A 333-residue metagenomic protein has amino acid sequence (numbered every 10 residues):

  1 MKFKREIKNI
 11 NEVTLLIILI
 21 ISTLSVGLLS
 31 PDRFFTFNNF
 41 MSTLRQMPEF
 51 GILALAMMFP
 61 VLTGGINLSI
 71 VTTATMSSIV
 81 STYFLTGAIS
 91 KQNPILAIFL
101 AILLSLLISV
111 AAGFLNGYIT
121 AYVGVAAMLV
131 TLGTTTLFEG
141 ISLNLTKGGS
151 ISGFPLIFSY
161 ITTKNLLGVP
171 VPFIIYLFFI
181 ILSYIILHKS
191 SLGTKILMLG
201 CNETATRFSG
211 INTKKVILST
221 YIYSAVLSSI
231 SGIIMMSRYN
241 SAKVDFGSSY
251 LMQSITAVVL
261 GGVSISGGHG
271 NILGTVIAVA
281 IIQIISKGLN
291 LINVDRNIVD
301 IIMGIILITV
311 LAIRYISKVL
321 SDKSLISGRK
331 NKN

Functional and structural regions predicted by a protein language model:
M1-A54, S90-L100, I211, K332-N333: Membrane-interfacial amphipathic/re-entrant helices at transmembrane-helix boundaries
M1-L19, L24, F208-K215, L289-N333: Cytosolic-side transmembrane-helix boundaries in multi-pass membrane proteins
E6, V123, A127-S190, V216-S219 (+3 more regions): Transmembrane helix-bundle core of multi-pass membrane transporters and related energy-transducing complexes
T23-L28, T36-A88, Y118-V125, G262-I272 (+1 more regions): Single transmembrane alpha-helix segments in multi-pass membrane proteins
D32-S42, S142-L143, L187, G193 (+2 more regions): Inter-helical junctions in multi-pass inner-membrane proteins, predominant in energy-converting antiporter-like
S90-T134, A278: Alpha-helical transmembrane segments within multi-pass membrane transporters and channels
A97-I102, S109-N116, G168-A242: Helix-loop-helix "hairpin" substructures at the membrane interface of multi-pass membrane proteins
S228, R238-G304: Transmembrane alpha-helical segments in multi-pass inner-membrane proteins
